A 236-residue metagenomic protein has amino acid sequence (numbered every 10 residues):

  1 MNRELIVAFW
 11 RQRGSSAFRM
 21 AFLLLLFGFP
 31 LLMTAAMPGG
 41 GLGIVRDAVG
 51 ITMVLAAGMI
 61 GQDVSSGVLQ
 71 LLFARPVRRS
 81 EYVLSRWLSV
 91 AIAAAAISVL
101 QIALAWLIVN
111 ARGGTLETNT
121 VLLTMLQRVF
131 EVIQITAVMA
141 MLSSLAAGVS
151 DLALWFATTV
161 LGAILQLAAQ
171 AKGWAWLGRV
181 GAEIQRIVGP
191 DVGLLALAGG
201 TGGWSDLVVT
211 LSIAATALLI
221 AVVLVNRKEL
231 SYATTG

Functional and structural regions predicted by a protein language model:
M1-F22, L230: Aromatic- and glycine-rich beta-strand/loop motifs that create alpha-glucan
I6, W10, Y82-V83, L122 (+1 more regions): Hydrophobic alpha-helical elements at and bordering transmembrane segments of multi-pass membrane proteins
F18-M59, S66, V83-A157, L197-S212: Secretory targeting signals
G40-G43, S150-G236: Terminal transmembrane helical anchor/hairpin motif
G58-G61, L167: Betabetaalpha-Me/HNH-type nuclease active-site subdomain
V68-L72: Short cytoplasmic-facing helical segments at TM-TM junctions of multi-pass membrane proteins
